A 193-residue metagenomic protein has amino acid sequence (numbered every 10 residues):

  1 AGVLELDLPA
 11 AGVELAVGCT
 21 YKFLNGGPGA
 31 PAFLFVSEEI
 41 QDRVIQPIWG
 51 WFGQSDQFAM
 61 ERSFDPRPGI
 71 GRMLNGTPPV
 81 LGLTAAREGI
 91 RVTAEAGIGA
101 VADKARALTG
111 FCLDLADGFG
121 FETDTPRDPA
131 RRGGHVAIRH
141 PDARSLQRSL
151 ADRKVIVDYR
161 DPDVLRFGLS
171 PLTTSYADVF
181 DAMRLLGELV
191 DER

Functional and structural regions predicted by a protein language model:
A1-L15: Catalytic PLP-binding core of fold-type I/II PLP enzymes
G12-A59: Active-site PLP attachment segment
Y21, S37-E39, R139-P141, S170-L172: Residue-level recognition of strand-loop junctions within catalytic nucleotide-signaling folds
F52-D65, G69-L74, R87, A100 (+5 more regions): PLP-dependent class I/II
P66-D114: Structural signature of PLP-dependent enzymes
R106-R153, L169: Conserved PLP-binding catalytic core of the aspartate aminotransferase-like
R144, R148-R193: PLP-dependent enzyme catalytic core of the Aspartate aminotransferase-like
